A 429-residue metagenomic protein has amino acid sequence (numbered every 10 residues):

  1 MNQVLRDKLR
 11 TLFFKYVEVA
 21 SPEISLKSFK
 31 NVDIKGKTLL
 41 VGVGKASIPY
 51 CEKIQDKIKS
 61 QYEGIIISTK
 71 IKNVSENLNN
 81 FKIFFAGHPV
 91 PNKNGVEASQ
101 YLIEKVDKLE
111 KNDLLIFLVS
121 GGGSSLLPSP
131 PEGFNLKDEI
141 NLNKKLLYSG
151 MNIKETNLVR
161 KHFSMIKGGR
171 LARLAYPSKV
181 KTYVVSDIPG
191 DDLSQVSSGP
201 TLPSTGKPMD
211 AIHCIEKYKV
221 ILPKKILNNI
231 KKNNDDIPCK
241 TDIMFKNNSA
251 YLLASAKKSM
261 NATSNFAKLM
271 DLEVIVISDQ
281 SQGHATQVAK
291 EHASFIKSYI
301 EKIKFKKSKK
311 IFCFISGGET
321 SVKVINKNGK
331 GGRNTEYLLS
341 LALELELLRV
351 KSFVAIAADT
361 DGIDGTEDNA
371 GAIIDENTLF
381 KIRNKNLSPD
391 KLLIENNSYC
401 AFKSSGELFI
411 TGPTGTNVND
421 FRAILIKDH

Functional and structural regions predicted by a protein language model:
M1-V41, P49-K53: An N-terminal, well-structured beta->alpha segment
V41-G42, I66-S68, F117-G121, T182-I188 (+3 more regions): Short beta-strand segments
K53-Y62, L78-I83, I103, D107 (+6 more regions): A glycine- and small-aliphatic-rich helix-loop capping segment at beta-alpha/alpha-beta transitions that lines
S68-K111, K154, V159-R160: Glycine-rich oxoanion-binding loops at beta->alpha junctions
D107, N112-Q195, P200-P203, D390 (+5 more regions): Glycine-rich, mobile lid/loop segments that gate access to catalytic sites or pores
F134-M151, S204-K219, K327-A355: Gly/Ser/Thr-rich active-site loops/lids in small-molecule metabolic enzymes that frequently grip phosphoryl groups
R160, S178-K181, P203-E291, F295: Accessory alpha-helical/coil subdomains and C-terminal extensions that flank or cap enzyme catalytic cores
L338-H429: Internal helix-turn-beta structural module
